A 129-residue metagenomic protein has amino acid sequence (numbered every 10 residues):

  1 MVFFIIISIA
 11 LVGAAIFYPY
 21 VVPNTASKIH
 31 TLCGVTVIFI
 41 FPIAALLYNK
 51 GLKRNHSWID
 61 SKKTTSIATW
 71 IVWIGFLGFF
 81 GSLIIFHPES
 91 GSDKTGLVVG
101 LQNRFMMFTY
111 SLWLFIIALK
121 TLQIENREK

Functional and structural regions predicted by a protein language model:
M1-I5, I59-I71: Interfacial segments of alpha-helical transmembrane regions
I5-S8, A118: Small-residue-rich packing faces within the transmembrane alpha-helices of Major Facilitator Superfamily
I9-P23, G75-D93: C-terminal ends of transmembrane alpha-helices and the immediately adjacent extracellular/lumenal or cytosolic loop
A10-W58: Membrane-proximal helix-loop-helix units in multi-pass membrane proteins
K28-V37, T95-F108: Short aromatic-rich membrane-water interface segments that cap or initiate transmembrane helices in multi-pass membrane
V37-Y48, M106-K120: Hydrophobic cores of alpha-helical transmembrane segments in multi-pass inner/ER membrane proteins, independent
I40-F41, S66-I84, Y110: Hydrophobic alpha-helical membrane segments
L52-T65, Q123-E128: Membrane-interface helix-boundary motifs at transmembrane edges
